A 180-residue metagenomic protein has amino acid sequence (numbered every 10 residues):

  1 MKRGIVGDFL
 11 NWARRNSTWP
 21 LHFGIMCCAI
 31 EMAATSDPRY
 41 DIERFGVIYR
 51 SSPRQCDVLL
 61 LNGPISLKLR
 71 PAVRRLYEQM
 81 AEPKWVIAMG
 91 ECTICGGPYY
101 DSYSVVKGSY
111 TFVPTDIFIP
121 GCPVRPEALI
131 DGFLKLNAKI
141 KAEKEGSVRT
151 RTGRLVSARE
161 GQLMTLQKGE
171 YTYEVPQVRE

Functional and structural regions predicted by a protein language model:
M1-R54, E82-K84, F112-F118, P123-E180: Iron-sulfur (Fe-S) cluster-binding modules
D37, P71-R74, P98-Y100, L129-G132: A short secondary-structure junction signal
L61-R74: Thiamine diphosphate
P64-S66, C92, V124: Short glycine-rich anion-binding loops that position phosphate/pyrophosphate groups of nucleotides and phosphorylated
A72-I87: A short, gly/pro- and small-residue-rich
I94-Y110: Glycine-rich, charge-decorated loop segments at or immediately adjacent to ligand/cofactor-binding or catalytic sites
